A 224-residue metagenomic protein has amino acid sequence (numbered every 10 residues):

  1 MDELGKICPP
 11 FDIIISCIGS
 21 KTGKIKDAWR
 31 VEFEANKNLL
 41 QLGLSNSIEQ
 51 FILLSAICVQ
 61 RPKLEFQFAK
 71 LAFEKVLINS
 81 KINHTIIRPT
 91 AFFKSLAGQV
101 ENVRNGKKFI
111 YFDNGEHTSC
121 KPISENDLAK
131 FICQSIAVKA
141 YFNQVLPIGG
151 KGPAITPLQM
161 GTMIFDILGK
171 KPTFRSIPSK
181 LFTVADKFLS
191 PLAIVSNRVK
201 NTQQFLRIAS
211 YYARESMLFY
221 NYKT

Functional and structural regions predicted by a protein language model:
M1-N46, C58-Q60: NAD(P)H-binding glycine-rich loop region in Rossmannoid oxidoreductase-like domains and their noncatalytic homologs
F11, N36, P157, T202-A209: A general structural signal for well-ordered alpha-helical segments in protein cores
I13, E49, N83: Residue-level detector of anion-binding/catalytic polar loops
N46, Q60-P172: Oxidoreductase cofactor-interface core, primarily capturing Rossmann-like NAD(P)-dependent enzymes
E49-S55: Short beta-strand segments at enzyme active-site cores
K180-T224: A hydrophobic C-terminal alpha-helical subdomain
